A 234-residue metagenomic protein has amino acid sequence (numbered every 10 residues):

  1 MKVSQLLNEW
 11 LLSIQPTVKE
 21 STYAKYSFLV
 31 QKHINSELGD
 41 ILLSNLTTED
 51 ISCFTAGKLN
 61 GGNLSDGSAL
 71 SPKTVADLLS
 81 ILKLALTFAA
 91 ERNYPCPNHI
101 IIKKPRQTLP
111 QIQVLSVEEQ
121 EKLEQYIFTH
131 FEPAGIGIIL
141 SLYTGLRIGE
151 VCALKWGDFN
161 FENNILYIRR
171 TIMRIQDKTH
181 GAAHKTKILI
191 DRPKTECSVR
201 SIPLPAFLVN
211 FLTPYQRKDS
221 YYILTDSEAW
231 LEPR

Functional and structural regions predicted by a protein language model:
M1-S52, R217-S220, A229: N-terminal DNA-binding module of tyrosine recombinases/phage integrases
V3, L7, K19-T22, Y26 (+6 more regions): Hydrophobic (often cysteine-bearing) scaffold residues that line and stabilize catalytic clefts of nucleotide/cofactor
N8, N45-T48, C53-A56, N60 (+4 more regions): Phosphate-coordinating loops and pocket residues in cytosolic domains that bind phosphorylated ligands
F28, P203-R234: Active-site/catalytic core of tyrosine-dependent DNA strand-transfer enzymes
L29, H33, I41-E49, C53-A56 (+2 more regions): N-terminal DNA-binding recognition helix of tyrosine site-specific recombinases/integrases
I34, I51, L82-A85, L123 (+4 more regions): Conserved hydrophobic/aromatic pocket- or pore-lining residues that grip, position, or stack substrates in active sites
S68-P72, A76, E91, P95-L154 (+3 more regions): Basic, Lys/Arg- and aromatic-enriched nucleic-acid-binding interface segment
L154-P214: Conserved tyrosine-mediated DNA breakage-rejoining catalytic core shared by Y-recombinases
